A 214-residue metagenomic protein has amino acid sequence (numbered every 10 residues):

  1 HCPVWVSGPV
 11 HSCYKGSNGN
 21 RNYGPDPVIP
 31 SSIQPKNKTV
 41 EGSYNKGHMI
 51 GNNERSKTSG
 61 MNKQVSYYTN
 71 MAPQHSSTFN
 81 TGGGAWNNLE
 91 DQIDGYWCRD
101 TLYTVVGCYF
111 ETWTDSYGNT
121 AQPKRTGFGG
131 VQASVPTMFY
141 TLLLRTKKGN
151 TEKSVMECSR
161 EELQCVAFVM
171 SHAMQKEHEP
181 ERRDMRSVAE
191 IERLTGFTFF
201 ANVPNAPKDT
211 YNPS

Functional and structural regions predicted by a protein language model:
H1-M49: Short, His- and charge-rich active-site/binding loops that engage polyanionic ligands
S31-S214: Domain-level detector of nuclease and nuclease-like folds in predominantly extracellular/periplasmic contexts
